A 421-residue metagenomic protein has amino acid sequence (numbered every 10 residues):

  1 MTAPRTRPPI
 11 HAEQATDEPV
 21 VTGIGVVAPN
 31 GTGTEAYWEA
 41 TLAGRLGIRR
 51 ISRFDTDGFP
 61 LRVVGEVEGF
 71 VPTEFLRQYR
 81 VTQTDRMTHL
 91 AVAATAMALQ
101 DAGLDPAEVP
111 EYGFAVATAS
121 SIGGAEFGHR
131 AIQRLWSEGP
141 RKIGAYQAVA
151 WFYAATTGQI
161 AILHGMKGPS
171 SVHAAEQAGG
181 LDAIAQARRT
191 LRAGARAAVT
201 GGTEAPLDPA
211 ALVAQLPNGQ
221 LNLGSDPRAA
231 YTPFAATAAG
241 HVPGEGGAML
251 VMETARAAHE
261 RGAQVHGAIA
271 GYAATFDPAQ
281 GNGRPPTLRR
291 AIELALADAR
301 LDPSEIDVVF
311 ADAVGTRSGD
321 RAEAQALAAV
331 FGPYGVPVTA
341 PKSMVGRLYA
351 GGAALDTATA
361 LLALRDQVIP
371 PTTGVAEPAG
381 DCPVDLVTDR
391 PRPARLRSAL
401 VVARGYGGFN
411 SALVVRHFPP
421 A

Functional and structural regions predicted by a protein language model:
M1-R80, A102, R256-A270, A358-T373 (+1 more regions): ACP-dependent fatty acid/polyketide chain-elongation machinery
M1-V21, P106-E111, L301-E305, C382-A421: Flexible, low-complexity linker/loop segments at domain and module junctions
E18-T22, G47-R50, D226-L301, D307-V308 (+1 more regions): Condensing-enzyme catalytic core mediating Claisen C-C bond formation in acyl metabolism
V21, A36-W38, L42-A175, T203-L212 (+1 more regions): Conserved beta-ketoacyl condensing-enzyme motif
E35-A40, E126-P140, L191-R192, L212-S225 (+2 more regions): A glycine- and small-aliphatic-rich helix-loop capping segment at beta-alpha/alpha-beta transitions that lines
A91-L104, Y153-T156, A161-G202, V242-A263 (+3 more regions): Active-site-proximal alpha-helical scaffold in enzymes
S137-G144, A185-R189, A205-E260, D389-A394 (+1 more regions): Glycine-/small-residue-rich "gating" segment that lines the acyl/pantetheine channel and substrate pocket
A195-N218, L223-A239, Y272-P285, A311-R321 (+1 more regions): Acyl-CoA/ACP chain-elongation machinery
